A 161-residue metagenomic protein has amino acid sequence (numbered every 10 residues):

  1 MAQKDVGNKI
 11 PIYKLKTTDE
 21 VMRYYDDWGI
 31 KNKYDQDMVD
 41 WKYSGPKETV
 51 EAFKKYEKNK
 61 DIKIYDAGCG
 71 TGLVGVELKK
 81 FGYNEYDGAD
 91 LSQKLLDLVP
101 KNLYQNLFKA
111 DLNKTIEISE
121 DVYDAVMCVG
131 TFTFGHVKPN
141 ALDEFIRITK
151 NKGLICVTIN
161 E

Functional and structural regions predicted by a protein language model:
M1-N32: N-terminal, positively charged/glycine-rich alpha-helical extensions of SAM-dependent methyltransferases
K31-S44: Class I SAM-dependent methyltransferase Rossmann-like catalytic core, especially the SAM/SAH-binding loop
Y43-I62: Conserved alpha-helix/loop element of class I SAM-dependent methyltransferases that forms part of the SAM/SAH-binding
Y65-I116: Class I SAM-dependent methyltransferase SAM/SAH-binding core
I116-V126: A short acidic, Gly/Pro-enriched loop at the edge of an enzyme's catalytic core that lines a small-molecule cofactor
C128-F132, T158: Residues lining the SAM
P139-N151: A short glycine-rich, Lys/Arg-flanked "PGG" loop and its adjoining helix->strand segment in the class I
K152-N160: Conserved beta-strand signature within the Rossmann-like core of class I S-adenosyl-L-methionine
